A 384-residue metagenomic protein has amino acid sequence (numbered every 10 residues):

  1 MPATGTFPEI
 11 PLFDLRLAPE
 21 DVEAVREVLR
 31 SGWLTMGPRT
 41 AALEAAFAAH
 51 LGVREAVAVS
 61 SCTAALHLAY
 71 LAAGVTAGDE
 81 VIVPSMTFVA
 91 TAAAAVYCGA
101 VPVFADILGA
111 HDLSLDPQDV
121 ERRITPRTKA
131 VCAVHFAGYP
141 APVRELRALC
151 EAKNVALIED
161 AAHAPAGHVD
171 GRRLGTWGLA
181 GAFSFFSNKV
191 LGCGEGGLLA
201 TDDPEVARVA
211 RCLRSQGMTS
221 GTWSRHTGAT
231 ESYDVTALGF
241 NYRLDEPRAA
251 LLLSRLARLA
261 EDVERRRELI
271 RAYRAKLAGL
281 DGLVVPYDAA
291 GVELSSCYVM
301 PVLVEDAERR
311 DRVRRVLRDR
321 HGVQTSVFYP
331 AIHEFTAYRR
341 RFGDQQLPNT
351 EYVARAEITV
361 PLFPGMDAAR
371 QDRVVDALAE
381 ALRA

Functional and structural regions predicted by a protein language model:
M1-L34, P38, D234-T236, P361: N-terminal "arm"/small-domain region of PLP-dependent enzymes with the aminotransferase-like
W33-E80, A94-C98, F104-A105, R172: Phosphate-binding glycine-rich loop
T40-A45, V53-A56, Q118, A130-V134 (+4 more regions): PLP-dependent aminotransferase class I/II
H67-I124, A130-C132: Conserved PLP-anchoring active-site segment centered on the Schiff-base-forming lysine
A93-A95, L149, R173, P247: Hydrophobic/aromatic ligand-binding patch that stacks against planar heteroaromatic rings of cofactors or nucleotides
C98, A152-K153, R320-H321: Helix C-cap/helix->beta junction micro-motif
G109-C193, L198-E205, T359: Active-site phosphate-binding strand-loop segment of PLP-dependent enzymes
